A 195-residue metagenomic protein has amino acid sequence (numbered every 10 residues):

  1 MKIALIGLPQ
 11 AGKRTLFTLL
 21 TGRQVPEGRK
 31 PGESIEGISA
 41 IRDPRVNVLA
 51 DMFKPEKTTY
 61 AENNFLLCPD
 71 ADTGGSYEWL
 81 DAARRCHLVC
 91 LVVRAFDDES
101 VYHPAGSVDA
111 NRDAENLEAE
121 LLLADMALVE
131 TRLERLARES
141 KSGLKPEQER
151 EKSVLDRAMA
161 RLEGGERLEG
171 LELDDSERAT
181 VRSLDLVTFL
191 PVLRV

Functional and structural regions predicted by a protein language model:
M1-F17, T21, R135-V195: C-terminal-of-GTPase-core extension/linker across diverse P-loop GTPases
M1-Y102, N111, T131, L136: Conserved G1/Walker A P-loop phosphate-binding module
P26, T59, E99, A127 (+3 more regions): Generic macromolecular interface patches on structured domains
P44-N47, E99, E115, A119 (+2 more regions): Flexible, active-site-adjacent loop/turn segments at secondary-structure boundaries
N64-L66, H87-R94, A110-L136, V154-G170 (+1 more regions): Conserved beta-strand/loop subsegment of P-loop NTPase cores
G106, N116-L121, G143-P146: Flexible beta-alpha connector loops of hexameric P-loop NTPases
